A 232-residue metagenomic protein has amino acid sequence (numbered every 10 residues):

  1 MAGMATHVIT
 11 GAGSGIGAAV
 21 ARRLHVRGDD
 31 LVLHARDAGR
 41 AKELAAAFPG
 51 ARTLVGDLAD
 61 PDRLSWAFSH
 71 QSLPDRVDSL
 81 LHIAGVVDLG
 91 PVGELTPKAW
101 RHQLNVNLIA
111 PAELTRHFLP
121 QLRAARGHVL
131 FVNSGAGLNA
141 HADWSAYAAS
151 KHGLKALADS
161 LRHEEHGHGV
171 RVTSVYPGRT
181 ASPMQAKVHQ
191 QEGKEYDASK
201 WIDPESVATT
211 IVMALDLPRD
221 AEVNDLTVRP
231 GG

Functional and structural regions predicted by a protein language model:
G13-S14: Conserved glycine-rich cofactor-binding loop
I83-L89: Conserved NAD(P)H cofactor-binding loop of Rossmann-fold oxidoreductase domains
P91-V92, A99-R101: Substrate-binding pocket helix/loop in short-chain dehydrogenase/reductase
T115, S150: Active-site helix of classical SDR
S134: Residue(s) in the substrate-gating loop at a strand-loop-helix junction that position the organic substrate next
N139, S160-V170: Active-site-adjacent segment of SDR/Rossmann-fold oxidoreductases
G167-V170, S174, E195-G232: C-terminal helical subdomain
